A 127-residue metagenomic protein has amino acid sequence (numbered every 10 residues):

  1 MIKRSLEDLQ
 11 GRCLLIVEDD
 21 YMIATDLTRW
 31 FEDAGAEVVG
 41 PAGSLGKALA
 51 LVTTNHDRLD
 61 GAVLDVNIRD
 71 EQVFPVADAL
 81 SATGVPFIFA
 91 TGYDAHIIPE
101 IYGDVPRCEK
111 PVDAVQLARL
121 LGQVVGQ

Functional and structural regions predicted by a protein language model:
M1-C13, P106, V112-Q127: Non-catalytic signal-transmission and effector/linker regions of two-component phosphorelay proteins
E18: Conserved acidic carboxylate
Y21-G40: Two-component/phosphorelay signaling modules centered on CheY-like receiver
G43-G61: Acidic, metal-coordinating helix/loop segments flanking the phosphotransfer/catalytic sites of two-component signaling
T54-D57, A79-G84, H96: Conserved phosphotransfer cores of two-component systems
V63-S81: Conserved phosphotransfer microenvironments
E100-C108: As written
